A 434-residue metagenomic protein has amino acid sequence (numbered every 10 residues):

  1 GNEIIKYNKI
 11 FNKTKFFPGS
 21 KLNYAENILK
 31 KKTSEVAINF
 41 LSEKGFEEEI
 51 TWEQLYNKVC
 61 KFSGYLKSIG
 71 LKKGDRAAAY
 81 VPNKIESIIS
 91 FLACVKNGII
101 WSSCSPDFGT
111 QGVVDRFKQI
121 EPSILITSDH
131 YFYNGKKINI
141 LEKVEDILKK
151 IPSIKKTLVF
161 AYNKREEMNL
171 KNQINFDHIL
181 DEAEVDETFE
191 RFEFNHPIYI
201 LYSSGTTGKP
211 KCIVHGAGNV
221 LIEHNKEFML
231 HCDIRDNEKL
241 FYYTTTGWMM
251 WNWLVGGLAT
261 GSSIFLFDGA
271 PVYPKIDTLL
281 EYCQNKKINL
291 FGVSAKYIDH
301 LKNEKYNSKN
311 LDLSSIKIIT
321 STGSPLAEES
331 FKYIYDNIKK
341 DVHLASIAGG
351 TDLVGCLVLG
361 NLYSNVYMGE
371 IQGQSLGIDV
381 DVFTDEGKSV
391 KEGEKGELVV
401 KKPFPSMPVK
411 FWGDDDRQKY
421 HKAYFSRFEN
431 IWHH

Functional and structural regions predicted by a protein language model:
G1-I50, Q54-K67, K143, L148-S153 (+1 more regions): N-lobe entry segment of adenylate-forming
S34-V36, L158-V159, K171-Y202, K209 (+2 more regions): Conserved pre-ATP/AMP-binding loop-to-beta segment of ANL
I38-L92, G109-V114, N169-H178, H215-G218: Conserved AMP-binding/adenylate-forming core of the ANL superfamily
V81-P82, S102-K118, H130-F132, K136-I140 (+3 more regions): ATP-dependent adenylate-forming carboxylate-activation enzymes
K96-H178, S294-A295: Structural core segment of the AMP-binding/adenylate-forming
L221-K239, M249-N289, E304-Y306: Conserved AMP-binding/adenylation subdomain of ANL enzymes
T260-S262, I288-G292, K302-V366: Gly/Ser/Thr-rich phosphate-binding loop
K391-G393, V399-H434: Conserved ATP-binding/catalytic segment of the ANL
